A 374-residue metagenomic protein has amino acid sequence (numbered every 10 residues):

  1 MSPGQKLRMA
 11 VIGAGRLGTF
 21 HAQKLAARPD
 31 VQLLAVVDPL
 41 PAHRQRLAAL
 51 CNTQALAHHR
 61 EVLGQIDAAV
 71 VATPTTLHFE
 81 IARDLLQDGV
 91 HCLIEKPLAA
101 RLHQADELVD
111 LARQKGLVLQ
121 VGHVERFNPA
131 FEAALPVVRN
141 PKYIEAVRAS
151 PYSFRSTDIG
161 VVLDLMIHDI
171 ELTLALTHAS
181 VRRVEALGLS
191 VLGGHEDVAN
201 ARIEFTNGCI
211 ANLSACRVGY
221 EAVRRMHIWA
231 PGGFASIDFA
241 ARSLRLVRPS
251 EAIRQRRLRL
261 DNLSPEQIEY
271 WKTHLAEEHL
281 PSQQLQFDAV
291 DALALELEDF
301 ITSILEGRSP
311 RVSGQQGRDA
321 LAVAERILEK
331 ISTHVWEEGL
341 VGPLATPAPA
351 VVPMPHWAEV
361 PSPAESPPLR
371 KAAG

Functional and structural regions predicted by a protein language model:
M1-L50, T173: N-terminal Rossmann-like dinucleotide-binding module
M1-P3, V70, L285, A294-L295 (+1 more regions): C-terminal helix-rich "cap/oligomerization" subdomain common to oxidoreductases
H21, C51-V109: Beta-loop-alpha module in the N-terminal Rossmann-like domain of NAD(P)-dependent dehydrogenases, especially those
T53, D88-V90, K115-V118, C209: A short helix->loop->beta-strand "cap" motif at the edges of active sites that frequently abuts
A57, I94, L119-V121, I237: Hydrophobic residues in well-ordered beta-strands that form the structural core
A99-S156: A contiguous active-site-proximal alpha/beta segment in oxidoreductase catalytic domains
S153-W229, A240, Q315: Rossmann-like dinucleotide-binding domain that binds NAD(P)(H)
A211-L295, P343, K371-G374: NAD(P)-dinucleotide binding in Rossmann-like oxidoreductases
